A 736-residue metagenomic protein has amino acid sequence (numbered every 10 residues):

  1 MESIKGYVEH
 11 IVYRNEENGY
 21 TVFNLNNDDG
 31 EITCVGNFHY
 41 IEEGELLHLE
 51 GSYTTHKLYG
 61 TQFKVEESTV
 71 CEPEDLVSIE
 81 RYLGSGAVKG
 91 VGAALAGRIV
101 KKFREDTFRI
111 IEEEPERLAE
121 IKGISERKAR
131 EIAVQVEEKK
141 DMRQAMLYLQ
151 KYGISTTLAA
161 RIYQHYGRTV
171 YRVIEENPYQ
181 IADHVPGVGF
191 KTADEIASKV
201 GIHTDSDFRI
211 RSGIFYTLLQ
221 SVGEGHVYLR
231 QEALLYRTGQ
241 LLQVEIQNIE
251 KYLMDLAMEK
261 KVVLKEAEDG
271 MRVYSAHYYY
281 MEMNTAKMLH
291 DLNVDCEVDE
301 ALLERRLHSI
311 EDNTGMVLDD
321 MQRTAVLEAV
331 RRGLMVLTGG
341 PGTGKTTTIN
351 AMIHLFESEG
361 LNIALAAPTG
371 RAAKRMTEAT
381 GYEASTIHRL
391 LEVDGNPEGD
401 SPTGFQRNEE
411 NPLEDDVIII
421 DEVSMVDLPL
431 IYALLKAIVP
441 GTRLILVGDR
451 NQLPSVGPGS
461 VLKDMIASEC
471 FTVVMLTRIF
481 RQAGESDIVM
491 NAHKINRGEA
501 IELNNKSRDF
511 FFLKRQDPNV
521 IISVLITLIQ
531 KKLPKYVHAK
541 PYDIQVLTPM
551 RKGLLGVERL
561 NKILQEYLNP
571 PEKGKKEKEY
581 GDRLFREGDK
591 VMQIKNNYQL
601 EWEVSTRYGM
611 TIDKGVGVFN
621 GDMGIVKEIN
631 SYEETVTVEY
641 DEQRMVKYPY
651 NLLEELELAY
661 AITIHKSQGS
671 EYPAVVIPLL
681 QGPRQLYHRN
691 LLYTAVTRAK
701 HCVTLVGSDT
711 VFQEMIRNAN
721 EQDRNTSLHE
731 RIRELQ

Functional and structural regions predicted by a protein language model:
M1-R305: Accessory, non-ATPase domains that flank or precede helicase/AAA+ motor cores in DNA-metabolism machines
A87, E120, G339, A367 (+1 more regions): The Walker A (P-loop) glycine that initiates the GxxxxGKT/S ATP-binding motif of P-loop NTPases
G315-R331: N-terminal pre-P-loop "Q-motif" helix
M335-T377, V447, F510-R515, K535-G553: Conserved RecA-like ASCE P-loop NTPase motor core of nucleic-acid helicases/translocases
A351, L355-L361, G370-A379, H388-G395 (+4 more regions): Conserved helicase motor core of SF1/SF2 NTP-dependent helicases
P397-L413: Conserved alpha-helical scaffold flanking the Walker A/P-loop in AAA+ ATPase domains
R450-V616, L735: Conserved helicase motor core of P-loop NTPases
D613-G615, N620-Q736: C-terminal accessory regions
